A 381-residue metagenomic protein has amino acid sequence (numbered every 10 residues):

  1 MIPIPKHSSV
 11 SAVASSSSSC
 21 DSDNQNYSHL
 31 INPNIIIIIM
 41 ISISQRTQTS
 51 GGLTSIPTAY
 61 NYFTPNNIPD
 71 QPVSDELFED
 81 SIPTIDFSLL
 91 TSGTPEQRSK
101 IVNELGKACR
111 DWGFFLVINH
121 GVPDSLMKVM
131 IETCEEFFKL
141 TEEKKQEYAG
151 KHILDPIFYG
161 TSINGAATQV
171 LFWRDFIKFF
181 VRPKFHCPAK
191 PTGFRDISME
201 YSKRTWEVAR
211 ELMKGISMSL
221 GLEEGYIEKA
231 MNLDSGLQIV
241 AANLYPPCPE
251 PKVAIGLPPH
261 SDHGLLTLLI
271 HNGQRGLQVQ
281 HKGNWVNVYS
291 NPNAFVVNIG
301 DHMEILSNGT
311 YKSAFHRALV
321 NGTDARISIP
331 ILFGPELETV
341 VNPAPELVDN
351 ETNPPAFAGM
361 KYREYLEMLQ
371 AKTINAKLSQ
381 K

Functional and structural regions predicted by a protein language model:
I2-K381: Peripheral, non-catalytic segments flanking oxidoreductase cores
